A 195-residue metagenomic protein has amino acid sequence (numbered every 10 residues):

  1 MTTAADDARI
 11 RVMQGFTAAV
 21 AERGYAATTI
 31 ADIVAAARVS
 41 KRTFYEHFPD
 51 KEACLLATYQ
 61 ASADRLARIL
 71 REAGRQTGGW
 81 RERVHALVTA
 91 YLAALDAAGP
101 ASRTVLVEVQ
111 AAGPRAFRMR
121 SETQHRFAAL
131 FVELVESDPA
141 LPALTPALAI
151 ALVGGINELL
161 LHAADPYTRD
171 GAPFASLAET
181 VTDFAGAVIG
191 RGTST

Functional and structural regions predicted by a protein language model:
M1-D7, V135, P142-A143, T193-T195: N-terminal intrinsically disordered/low-complexity leader segments
A5-F16, I33, T58-L66, L70: Generic hydrophobic, amphipathic alpha-helix propensity
R11, A19-A53, A57: Helix-turn-helix
A57, R71-A97, L152, A178: Hydrophobic alpha-helical connector segments
L66, T104, I156: Short, structured motif recognition centered on aromatic/hydrophobic residues
L95-P114, V132, L161-D165: Amphipathic alpha-helical segments used for helix-helix packing
R103-V107, A143, G171-A172: Short, hydrophobic secondary-structure boundary micro-motifs
P114-P139, P146-G154, E158, H162 (+2 more regions): Amphipathic alpha-helical packing segments from all-alpha helical-bundle domains
